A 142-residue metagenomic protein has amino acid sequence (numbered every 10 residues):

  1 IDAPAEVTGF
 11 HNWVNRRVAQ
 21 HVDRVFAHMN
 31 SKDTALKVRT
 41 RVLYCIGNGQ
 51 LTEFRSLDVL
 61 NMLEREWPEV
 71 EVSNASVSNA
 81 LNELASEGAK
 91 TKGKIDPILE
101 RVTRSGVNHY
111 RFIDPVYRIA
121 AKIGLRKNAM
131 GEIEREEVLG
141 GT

Functional and structural regions predicted by a protein language model:
A3-T142: C-terminal leucine-rich, beta-strand-based interaction scaffolds used for sensing/assembly
